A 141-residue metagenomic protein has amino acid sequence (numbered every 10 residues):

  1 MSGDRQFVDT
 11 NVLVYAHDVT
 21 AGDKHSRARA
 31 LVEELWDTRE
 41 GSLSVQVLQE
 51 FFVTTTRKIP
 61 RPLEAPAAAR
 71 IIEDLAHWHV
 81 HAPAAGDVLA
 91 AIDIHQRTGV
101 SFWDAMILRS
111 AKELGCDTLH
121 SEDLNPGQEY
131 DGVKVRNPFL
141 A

Functional and structural regions predicted by a protein language model:
M1-L43, K58-P66: Short, well-structured N-terminal submotif of metal-dependent ribonuclease cores
M1-S2, L108-A141: Acidic, PIN/NYN-like endoribonuclease modules and their adjacent C-terminal/linker elements
V8-D9, S44, V100-S101, D123 (+1 more regions): Histidine- and aromatic-rich ligand-binding microenvironments
A16, E34-T38, T54-K58, D74-H79 (+1 more regions): Alpha-helix C-capping/helix-to-loop hinge sites
V45-Q49, A69-R97: Acidic catalytic patch
D87-D117, Y130: A mid-sequence interfacial segment
